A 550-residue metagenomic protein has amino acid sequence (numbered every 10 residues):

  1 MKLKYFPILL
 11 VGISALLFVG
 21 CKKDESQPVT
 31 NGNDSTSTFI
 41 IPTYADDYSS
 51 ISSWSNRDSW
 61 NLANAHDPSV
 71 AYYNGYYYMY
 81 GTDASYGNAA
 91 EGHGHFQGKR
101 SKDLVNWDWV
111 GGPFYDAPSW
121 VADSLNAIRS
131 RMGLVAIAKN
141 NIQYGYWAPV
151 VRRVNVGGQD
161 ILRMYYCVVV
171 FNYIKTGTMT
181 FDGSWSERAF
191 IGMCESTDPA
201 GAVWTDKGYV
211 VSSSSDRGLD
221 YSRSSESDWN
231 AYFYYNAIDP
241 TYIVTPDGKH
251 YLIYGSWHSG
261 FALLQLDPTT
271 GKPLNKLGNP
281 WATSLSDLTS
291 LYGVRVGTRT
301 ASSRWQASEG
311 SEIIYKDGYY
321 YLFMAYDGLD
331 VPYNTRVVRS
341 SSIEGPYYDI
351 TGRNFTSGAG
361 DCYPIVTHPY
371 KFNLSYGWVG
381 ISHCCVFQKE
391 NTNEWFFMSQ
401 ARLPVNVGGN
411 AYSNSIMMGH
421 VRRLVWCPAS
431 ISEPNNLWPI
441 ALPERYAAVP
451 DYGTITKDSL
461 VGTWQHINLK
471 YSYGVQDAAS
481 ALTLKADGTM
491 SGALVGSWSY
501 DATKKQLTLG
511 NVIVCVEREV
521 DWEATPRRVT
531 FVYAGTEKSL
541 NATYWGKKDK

Functional and structural regions predicted by a protein language model:
M1-I8: Bacterial N-terminal signal peptides that target proteins for export
K2, K22-K23: Polybasic, lysine/arginine-rich low-complexity segments
L17-G20: C-terminal motif of bacterial Sec signal peptides marking the signal peptidase cleavage site
D24-K550: Carbohydrate-active catalytic/glycan-binding domains of CAZyme proteins, especially the secreted or lumenal ectodomains
